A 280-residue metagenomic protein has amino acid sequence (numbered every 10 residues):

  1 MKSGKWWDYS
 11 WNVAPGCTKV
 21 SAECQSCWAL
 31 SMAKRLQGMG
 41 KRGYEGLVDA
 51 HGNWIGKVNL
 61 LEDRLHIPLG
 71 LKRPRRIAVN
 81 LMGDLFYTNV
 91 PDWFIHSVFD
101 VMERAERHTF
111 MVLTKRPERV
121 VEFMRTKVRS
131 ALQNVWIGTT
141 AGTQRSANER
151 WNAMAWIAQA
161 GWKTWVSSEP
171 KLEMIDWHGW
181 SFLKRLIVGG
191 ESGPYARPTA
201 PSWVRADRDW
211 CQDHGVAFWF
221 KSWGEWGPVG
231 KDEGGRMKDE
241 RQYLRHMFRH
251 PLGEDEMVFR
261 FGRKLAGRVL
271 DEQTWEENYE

Functional and structural regions predicted by a protein language model:
M1-P15, L36-M39, Q159, K171-L172 (+1 more regions): Auxiliary Fe-S-binding modules of radical SAM enzymes
M1-R76: N-terminal [4Fe-4S]-dependent radical SAM core
W28, F94-H96, G235-M237: General N-terminal targeting signals
R42, D49-G52, F123, K127 (+3 more regions): Short alpha-helical interface elements
V48-W54, H108-L113, Q242-Y243: N-terminal start-of-chain detector that recognizes signal peptides and the immediate post-cleavage beginning
L60-P228: Conserved AdoMet/S-adenosylmethionine-binding subsite of the radical SAM
